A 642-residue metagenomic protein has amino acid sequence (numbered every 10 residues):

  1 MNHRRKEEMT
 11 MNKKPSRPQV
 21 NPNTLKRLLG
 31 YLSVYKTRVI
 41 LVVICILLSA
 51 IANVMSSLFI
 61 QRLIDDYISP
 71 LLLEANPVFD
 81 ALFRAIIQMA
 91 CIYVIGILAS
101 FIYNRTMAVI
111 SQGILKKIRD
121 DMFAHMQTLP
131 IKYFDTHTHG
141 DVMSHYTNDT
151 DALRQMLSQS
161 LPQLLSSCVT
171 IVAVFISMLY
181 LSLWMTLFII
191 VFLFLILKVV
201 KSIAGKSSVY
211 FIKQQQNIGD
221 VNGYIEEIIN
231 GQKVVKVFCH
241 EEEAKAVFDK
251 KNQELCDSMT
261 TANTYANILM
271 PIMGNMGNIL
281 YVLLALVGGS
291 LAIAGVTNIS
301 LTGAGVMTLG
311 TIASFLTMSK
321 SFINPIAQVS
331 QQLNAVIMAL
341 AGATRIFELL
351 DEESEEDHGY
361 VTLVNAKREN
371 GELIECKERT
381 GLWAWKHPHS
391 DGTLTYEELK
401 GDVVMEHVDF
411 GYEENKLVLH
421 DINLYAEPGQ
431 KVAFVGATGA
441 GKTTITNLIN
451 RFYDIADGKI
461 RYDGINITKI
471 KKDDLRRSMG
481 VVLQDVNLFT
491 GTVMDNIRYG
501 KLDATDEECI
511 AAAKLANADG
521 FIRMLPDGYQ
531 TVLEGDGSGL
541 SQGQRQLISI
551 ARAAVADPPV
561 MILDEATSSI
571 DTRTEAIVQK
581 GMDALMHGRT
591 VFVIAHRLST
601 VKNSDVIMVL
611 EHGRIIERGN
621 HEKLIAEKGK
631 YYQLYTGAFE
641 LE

Functional and structural regions predicted by a protein language model:
M1-N53, I68-A85, Y103-M107, S111 (+9 more regions): Membrane-integrated ABC transporters
N2, V39-I102, L179-W184, L286 (+1 more regions): Transmembrane helix-loop-helix hairpins at lipid-water interfaces of multipass membrane proteins, especially the type-1
K14-N21, I44-C45, A52-D65, I92-H139 (+11 more regions): Juxtamembrane helix-loop junctions of ABC transporter transmembrane domains
I44, A99, Y103, S111 (+4 more regions): Hydrophobic alpha-helical transmembrane segments of ABC transporter permease domains
A75, A366-E642: ABC-type nucleotide-binding domain
I131-K132, N148-L157, L161, L165 (+5 more regions): An intracellular "coupling" helix at the cytosolic face of ABC transporter transmembrane type-1 domains
S177-V191, T261, Y265-T344, L349-E353 (+1 more regions): Helix-loop-helix
